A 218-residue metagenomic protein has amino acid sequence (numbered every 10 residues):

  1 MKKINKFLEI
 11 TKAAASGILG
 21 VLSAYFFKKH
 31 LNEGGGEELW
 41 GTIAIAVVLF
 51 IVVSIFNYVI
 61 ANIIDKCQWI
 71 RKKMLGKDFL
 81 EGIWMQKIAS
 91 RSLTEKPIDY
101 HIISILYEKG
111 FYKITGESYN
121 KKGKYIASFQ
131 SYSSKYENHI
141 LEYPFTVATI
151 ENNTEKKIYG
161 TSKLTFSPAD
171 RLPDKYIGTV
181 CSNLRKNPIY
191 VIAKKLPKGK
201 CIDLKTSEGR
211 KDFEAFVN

Functional and structural regions predicted by a protein language model:
M1-F79, S90-R91, P197-N218: Amphipathic/hydrophobic helical signal segments and adjacent flexible N-terminal regions that mediate secretion
I70-N218: Central antiparallel beta-sheet cores of small beta-barrel/beta-sandwich binding domains
